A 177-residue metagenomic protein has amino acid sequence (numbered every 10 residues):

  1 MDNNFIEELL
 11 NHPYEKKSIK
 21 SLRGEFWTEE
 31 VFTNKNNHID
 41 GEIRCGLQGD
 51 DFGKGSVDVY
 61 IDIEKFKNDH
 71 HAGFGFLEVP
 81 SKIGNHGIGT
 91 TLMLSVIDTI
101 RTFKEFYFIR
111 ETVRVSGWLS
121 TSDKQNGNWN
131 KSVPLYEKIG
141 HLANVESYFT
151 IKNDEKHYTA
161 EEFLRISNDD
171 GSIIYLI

Functional and structural regions predicted by a protein language model:
M1-G84, T91-I177: Non-catalytic substrate-recognition and accessory regions of acyl/acetyltransferase enzymes
